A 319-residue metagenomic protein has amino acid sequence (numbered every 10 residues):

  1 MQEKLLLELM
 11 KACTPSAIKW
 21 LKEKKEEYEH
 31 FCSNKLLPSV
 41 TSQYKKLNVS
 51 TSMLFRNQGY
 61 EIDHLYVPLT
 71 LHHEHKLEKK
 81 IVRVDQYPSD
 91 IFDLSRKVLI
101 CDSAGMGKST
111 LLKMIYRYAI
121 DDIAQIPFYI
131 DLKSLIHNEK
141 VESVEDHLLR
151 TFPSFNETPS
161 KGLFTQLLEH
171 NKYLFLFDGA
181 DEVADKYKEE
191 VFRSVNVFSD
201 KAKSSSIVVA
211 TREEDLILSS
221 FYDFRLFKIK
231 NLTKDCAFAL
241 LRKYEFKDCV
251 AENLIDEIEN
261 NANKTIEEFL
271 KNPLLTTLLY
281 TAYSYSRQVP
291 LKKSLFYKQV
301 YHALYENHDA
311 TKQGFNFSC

Functional and structural regions predicted by a protein language model:
Q2-R56, Y60-D63, T70-G314: P-loop NTPase signaling cores
N316-C319: Long, charge-rich low-complexity segments
